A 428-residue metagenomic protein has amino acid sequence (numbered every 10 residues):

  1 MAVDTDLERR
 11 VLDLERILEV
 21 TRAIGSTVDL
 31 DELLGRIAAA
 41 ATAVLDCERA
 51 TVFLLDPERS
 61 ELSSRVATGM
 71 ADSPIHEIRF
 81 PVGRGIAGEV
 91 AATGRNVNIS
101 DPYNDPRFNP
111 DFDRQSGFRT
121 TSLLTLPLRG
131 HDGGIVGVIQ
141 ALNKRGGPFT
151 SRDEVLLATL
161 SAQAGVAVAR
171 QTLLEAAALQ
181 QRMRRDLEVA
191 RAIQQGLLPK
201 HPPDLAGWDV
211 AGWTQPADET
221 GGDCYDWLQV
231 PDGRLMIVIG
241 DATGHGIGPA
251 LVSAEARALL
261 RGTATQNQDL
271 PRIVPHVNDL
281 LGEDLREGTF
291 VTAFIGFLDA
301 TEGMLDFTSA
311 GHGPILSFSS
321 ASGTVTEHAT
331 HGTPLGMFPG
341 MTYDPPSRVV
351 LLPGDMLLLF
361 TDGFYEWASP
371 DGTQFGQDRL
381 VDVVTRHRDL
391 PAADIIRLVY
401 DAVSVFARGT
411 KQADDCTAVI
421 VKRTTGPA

Functional and structural regions predicted by a protein language model:
M1-R9, S73, G130-H131, I135-V136 (+6 more regions): Regulatory loop-to-helix N-cap segments in sensory/regulatory domains that couple ligand/signal detection
M1-S26, L30-E32, A43: Signal-transmission linkers at sensory-effector interfaces
A39, R49-I78, V82, Y103-N104 (+3 more regions): GAF sensory/regulatory domain recognition with acknowledged cross-activation on helical regulatory dimers
E61-S63, D72-P74, S100-S122, N143 (+2 more regions): Signal-transducing coupling segments at domain and membrane junctions
S73-V97, H328-H331: Acidic/proline- and glycine-rich, intrinsically disordered low-complexity segments that serve as regulatory linkers
T121-G130, G137: A short, aliphatic-rich beta-strand micro-motif
H131, P148-T172, A254-A258, L352-P353: Amphipathic alpha-helical "output/dimerization" segments
L174, A178-L358, R408-A428: … and, occasionally, acidic/histidine-rich disordered N-termini of signaling adaptors
